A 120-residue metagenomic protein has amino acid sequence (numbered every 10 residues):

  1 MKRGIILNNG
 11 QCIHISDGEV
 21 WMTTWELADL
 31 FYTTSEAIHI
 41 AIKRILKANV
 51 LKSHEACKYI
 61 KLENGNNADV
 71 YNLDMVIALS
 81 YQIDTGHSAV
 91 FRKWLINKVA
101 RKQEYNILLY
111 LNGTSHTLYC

Functional and structural regions predicted by a protein language model:
M1-E26, L30-T33, I60-C120: Positively charged, aromatic-accented nucleic-acid-binding surfaces
F31, A48-N49: Residues at alpha-helix termini
E36, I40: Key DNA-contact positions within bacterial/archaeal DNA-binding proteins
I42, L46: DNA major-groove recognition helix of helix-turn-helix
V50-N64: Short Lys/Arg-enriched helix C-cap and helix-to-coil transition segments that create basic nucleic-acid-contact patches
